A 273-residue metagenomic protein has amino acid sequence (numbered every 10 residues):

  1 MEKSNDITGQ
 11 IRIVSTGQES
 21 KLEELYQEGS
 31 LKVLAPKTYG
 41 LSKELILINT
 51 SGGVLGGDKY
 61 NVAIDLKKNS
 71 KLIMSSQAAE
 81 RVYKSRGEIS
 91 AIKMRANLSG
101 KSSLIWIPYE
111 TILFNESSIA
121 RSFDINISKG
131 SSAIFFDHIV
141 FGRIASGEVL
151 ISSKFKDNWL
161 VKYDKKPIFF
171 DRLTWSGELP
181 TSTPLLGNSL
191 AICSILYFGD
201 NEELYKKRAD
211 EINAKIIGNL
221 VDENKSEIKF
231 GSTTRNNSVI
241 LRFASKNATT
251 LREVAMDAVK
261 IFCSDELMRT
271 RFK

Functional and structural regions predicted by a protein language model:
M1-E110, N115, K260: N-terminal, charged/glycine-rich beta-strand/loop interface patches
M1-S4, T8-E28, A91, R95-W106 (+5 more regions): N-terminal intrinsically disordered, cationic/polar leader segments that include organellar targeting peptides
E44, K71-I73, S103-L104, S132-I134 (+2 more regions): Structural motif
Y109-T111, F136-F141: Short, surface-exposed recognition loops or helix-turn segments adjacent to catalytic cores
I139, R143-K260, S264-K273: A structural signal for small-residue-enriched, beta-sheet-centric alpha/beta enzyme cores and oligomeric scaffold folds
